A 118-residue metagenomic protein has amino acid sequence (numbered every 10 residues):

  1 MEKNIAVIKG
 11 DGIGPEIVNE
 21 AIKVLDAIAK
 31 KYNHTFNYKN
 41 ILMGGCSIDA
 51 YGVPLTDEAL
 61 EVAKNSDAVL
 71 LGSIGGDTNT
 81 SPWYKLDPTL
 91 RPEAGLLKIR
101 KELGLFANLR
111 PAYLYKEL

Functional and structural regions predicted by a protein language model:
M1-G12, K30, F36-N37, G45-L118: Anion-binding alpha/beta catalytic cores of soluble intermediary-metabolism enzymes, centered on
I13-V18: Short N-terminal binding/cap micro-motifs at the start of the first secondary-structure element
N19-I22, G75: Short, function-defining helix-loop hinge/capping sites that tune catalysis or transport
I22-Y32: Short catalytic helix/loop segments, enriched in acidic residues and glycine and frequently bearing histidine
L42: Residues at the C-termini of beta-strands that transition into short coil/loop
